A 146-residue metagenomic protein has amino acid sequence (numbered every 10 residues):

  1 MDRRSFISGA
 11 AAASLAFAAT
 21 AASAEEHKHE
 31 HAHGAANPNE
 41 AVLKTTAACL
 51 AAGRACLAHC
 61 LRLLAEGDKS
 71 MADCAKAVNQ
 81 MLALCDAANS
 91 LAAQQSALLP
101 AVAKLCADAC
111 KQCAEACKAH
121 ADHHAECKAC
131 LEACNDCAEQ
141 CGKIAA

Functional and structural regions predicted by a protein language model:
M1-A13: N-terminal secretory signal peptides and thylakoid transit peptides that target proteins across membranes
A11-A12, A16, A22: Cleavable N-terminal signal peptides
A12, A116, H123-A146: Preference for long, well-ordered alpha-helical segments
A21-R54: C-terminal segment of N-terminal export signals and the immediately downstream linker at the start of the mature
A36-V42, G67-A75, Q95-A103, H120-K128: Alpha-helical rod/repeat scaffolding segments in eukaryotic adaptors/tethers and long-chain four-helix cytokines
A51, A58, A72, A83 (+4 more regions): Cys/His-enriched microdomains
L57-S90: Alpha-helical segments in soluble extracytoplasmic regions
L82-A121, A133: Long, amphipathic, charge-rich alpha-helical segments that form helical bundles/coiled-coils
